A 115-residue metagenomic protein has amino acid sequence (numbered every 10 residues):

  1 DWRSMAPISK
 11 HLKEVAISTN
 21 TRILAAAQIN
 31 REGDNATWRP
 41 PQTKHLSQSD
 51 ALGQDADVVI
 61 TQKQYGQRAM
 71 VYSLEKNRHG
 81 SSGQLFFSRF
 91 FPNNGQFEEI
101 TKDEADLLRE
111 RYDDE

Functional and structural regions predicted by a protein language model:
W2, A6-N20, R31-E115: C-terminal regions of RecA-like/P-loop NTPase motor modules
A27: H-loop/switch region of ABC-family ATPase nucleotide-binding domains
